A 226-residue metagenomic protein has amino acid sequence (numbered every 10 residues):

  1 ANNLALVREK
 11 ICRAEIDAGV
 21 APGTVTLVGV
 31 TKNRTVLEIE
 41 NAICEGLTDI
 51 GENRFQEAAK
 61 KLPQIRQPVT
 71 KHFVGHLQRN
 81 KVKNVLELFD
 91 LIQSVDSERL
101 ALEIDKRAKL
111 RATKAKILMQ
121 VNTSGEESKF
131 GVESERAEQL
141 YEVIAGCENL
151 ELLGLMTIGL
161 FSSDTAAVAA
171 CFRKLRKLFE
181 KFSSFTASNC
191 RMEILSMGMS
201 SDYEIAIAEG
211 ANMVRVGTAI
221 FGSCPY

Functional and structural regions predicted by a protein language model:
A1-S201, I207-E209, F221-S223: Conserved alpha/beta-domain cores
N212-M213: Divalent-metal-activated hydrolytic enzyme cores
V216-Y226: Short C-terminal tail/terminal secondary-structure segment of NAD(P)H-dependent dehydrogenase/reductase domains
